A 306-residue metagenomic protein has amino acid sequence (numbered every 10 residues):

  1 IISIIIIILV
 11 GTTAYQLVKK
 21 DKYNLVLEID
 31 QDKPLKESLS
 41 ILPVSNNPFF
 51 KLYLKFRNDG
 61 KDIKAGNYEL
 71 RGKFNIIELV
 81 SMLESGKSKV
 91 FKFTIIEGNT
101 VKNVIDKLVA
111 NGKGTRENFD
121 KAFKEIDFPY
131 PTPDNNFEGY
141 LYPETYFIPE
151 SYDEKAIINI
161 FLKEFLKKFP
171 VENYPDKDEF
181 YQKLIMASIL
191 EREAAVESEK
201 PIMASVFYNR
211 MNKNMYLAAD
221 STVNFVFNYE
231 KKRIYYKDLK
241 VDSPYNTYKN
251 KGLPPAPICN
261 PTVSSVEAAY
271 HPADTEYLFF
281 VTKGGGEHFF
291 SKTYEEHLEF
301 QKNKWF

Functional and structural regions predicted by a protein language model:
I1-V26: N-terminal type II signal-anchor transmembrane helix that functions as the membrane-insertion/stop-transfer segment
I2, K64-N67, E117-K121, K249-P254 (+1 more regions): N-terminal start-of-chain detector that recognizes signal peptides and the immediate post-cleavage beginning
S3-L9, E69-I77, V266: Short, composition-biased local secondary-structure segments
A14, K22, L52, N67 (+2 more regions): Intrinsically disordered, low-complexity N-terminal regions enriched in serine/proline/glycine with scattered basic
V18-P170: Signal peptide-directed extracytoplasmic domains
D106-G114, F128-F306: Bacterial extracytoplasmic/cell-wall-associated proteins, especially those involved in peptidoglycan
